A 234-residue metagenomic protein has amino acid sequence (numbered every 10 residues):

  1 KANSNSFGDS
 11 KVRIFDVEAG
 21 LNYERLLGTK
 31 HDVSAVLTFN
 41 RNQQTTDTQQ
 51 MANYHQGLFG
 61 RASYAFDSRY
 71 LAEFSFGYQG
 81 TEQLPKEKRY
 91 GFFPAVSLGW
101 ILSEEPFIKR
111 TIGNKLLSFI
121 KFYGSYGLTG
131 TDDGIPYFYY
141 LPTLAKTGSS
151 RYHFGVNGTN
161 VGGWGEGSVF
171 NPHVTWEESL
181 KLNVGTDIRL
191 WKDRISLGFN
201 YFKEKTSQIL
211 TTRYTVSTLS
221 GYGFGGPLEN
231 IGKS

Functional and structural regions predicted by a protein language model:
K1-S234: Extracellular/periplasmic, surface-exposed regions of secreted and cell-surface proteins
